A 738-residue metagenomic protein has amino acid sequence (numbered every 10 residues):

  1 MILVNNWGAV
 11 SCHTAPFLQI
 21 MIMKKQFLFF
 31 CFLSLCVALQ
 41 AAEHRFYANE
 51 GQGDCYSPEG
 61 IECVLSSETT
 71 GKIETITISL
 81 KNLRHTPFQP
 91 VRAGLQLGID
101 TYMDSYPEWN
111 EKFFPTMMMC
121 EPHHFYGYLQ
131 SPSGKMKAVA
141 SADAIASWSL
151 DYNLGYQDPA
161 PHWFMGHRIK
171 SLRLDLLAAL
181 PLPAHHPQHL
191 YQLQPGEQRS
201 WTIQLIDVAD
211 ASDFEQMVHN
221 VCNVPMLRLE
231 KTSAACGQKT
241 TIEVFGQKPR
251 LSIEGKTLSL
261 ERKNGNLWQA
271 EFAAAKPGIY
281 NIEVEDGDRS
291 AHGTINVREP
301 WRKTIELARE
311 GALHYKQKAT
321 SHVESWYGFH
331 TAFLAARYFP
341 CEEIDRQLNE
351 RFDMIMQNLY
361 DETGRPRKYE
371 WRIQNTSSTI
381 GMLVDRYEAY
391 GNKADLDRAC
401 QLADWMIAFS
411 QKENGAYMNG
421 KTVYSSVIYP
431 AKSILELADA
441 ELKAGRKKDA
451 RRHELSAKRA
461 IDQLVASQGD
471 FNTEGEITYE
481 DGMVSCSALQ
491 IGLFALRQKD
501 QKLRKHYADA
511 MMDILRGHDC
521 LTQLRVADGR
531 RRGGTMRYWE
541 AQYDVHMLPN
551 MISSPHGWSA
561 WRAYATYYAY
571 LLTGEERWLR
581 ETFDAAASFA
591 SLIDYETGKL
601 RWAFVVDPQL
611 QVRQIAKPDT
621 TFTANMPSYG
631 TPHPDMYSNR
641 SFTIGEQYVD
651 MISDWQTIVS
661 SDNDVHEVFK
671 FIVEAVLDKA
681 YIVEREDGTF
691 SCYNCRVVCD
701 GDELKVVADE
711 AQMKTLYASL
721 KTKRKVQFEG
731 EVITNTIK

Functional and structural regions predicted by a protein language model:
Q26-A38: Sec-dependent N-terminal signal peptides
Y47-E59, V64-P195: Beta-strand/loop-rich accessory regions of lumenal/periplasmic or secreted enzymes, predominantly carbohydrate-active
T75, Y191-A209, G730, T734-T736: Short Pro-Gly-centered flexible turn/kink motifs
D104, E215-G237, A291-E324: Low-complexity, Pro/Ser/Thr- and charge-rich linker/hinge segments at domain boundaries
Q204-I206, W268-K276: Short, hydrophobic beta-strand segments
A211-T240, G246, A440, A444 (+1 more regions): Terminal, non-catalytic domain-edge segments
L251, K276-D288, N735-K738: Short, aromatic- and glycine-rich surface loops/edge beta-strands on solvent-exposed regions
R298-W561, Y567, E575-L592, E596: Catalytic cores of extracellular degradative/oxidative enzymes
